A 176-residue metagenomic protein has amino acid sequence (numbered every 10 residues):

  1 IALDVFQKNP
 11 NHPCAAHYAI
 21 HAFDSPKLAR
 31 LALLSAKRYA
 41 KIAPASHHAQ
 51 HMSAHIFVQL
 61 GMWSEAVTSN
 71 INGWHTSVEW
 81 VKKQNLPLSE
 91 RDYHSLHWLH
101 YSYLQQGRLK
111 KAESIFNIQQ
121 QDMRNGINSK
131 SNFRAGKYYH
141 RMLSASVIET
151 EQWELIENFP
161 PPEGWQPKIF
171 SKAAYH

Functional and structural regions predicted by a protein language model:
I1-Q50: A conserved hydrophobic secondary-structure block that centers on an alpha-helix together with its immediately flanking
F6-K8, K37-A45, H75-L86, Q120-S131 (+1 more regions): Solenoid-like repeat scaffolds
H12, S46, N85-L88, D92 (+2 more regions): Residues that mark the junctions of alpha-helical repeat units in TPR/alpha-solenoid scaffolds
A16-A19, Q50-S53, R91-D92, L96 (+4 more regions): TPR repeat positional signature
A22-F23, F57, Y103, V147: Residue at a conserved register position within TPR or TPR-like alpha-solenoid repeats
L28-A29, W63, L109, W153: TPR-repeat structural position
